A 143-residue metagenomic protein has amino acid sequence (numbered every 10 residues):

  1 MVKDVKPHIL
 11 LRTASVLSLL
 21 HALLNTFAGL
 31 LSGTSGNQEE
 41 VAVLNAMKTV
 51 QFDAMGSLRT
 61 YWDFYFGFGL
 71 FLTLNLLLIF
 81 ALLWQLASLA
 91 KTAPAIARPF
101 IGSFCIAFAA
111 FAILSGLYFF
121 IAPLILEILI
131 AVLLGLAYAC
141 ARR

Functional and structural regions predicted by a protein language model:
K3-D4, L78-A97: Juxtamembrane helix-break-helix junctions at the cytosolic face of small multi-pass alpha-helical membrane proteins
I9-N37: N-terminal signal-anchor transmembrane alpha helix
L11, S15-A22, G69, T73 (+2 more regions): Residues within membrane-spanning alpha-helices of integral membrane proteins, especially the hydrophobic core/packing
S35-A46, A93: Juxtamembrane non-transmembrane "cap" segments at the membrane-aqueous interface of multi-pass membrane proteins
T49-F64: Juxtamembrane membrane-water interface segments that cap and precede transmembrane helices
Y65-W84: Alpha-helical transmembrane segments of helical membrane proteins, especially in multi-pass transport, channel
K91-L129: Hydrophobic alpha-helical transmembrane segments of integral membrane proteins
L129-A141: Alpha-helical transmembrane segments and their membrane-interface exit regions
